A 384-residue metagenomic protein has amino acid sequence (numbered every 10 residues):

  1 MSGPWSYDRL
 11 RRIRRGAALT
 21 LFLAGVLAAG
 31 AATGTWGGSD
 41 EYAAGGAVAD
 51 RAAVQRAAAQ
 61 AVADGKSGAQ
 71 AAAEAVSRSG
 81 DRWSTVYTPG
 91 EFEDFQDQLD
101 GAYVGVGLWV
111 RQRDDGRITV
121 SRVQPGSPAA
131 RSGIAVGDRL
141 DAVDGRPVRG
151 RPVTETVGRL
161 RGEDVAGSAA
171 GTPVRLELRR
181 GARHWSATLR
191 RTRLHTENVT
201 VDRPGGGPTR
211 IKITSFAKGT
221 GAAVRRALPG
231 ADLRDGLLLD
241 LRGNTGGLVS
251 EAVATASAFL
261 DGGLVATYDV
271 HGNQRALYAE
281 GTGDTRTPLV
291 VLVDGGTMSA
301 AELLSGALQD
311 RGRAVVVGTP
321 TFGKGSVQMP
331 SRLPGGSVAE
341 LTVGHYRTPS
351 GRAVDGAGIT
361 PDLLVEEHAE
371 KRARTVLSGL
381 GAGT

Functional and structural regions predicted by a protein language model:
M1-W83: Terminal targeting/pro-maturation regions of precursor/exported proteins
A31-G37, Q60-R117, P173, G181-S186: Extended, small/polar residue-biased N-terminal targeting/export presequences and adjacent propeptide/linker tracts
Q55-A59, G68-V76, G80-W83, Q96 (+10 more regions): Extracytoplasmic/secreted envelope proteins and their assembly/folding machinery, especially bacterial periplasmic
A75, L108, A129, G137-L140 (+6 more regions): Terminal peptide-recognition signature
A129-T154, L238-D240: Conserved PDZ fold ligand-binding element
V136-R139, D261, G335, S350: Short, flexible surface segments
A142-R179, E251, K324-G325, P330: PDZ domains, with a preference for the canonical peptide-binding region formed by the helix
T172-G323, Q328-M329: Cleft-lining beta-strand/loop regions that shape enzyme active-site pockets
